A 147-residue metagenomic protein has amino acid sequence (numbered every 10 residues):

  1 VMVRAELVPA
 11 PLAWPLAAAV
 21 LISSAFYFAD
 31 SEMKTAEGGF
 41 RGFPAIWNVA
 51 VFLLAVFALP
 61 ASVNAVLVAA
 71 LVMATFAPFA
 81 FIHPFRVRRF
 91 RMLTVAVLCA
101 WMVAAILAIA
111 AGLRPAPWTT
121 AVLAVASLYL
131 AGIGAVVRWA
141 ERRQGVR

Functional and structural regions predicted by a protein language model:
V1-M33, V56: Multi-pass membrane catalytic core of lipid/isoprenoid biosynthesis enzymes
E37-R147: C-terminal membrane-associated helical module and adjoining short loops/tails
